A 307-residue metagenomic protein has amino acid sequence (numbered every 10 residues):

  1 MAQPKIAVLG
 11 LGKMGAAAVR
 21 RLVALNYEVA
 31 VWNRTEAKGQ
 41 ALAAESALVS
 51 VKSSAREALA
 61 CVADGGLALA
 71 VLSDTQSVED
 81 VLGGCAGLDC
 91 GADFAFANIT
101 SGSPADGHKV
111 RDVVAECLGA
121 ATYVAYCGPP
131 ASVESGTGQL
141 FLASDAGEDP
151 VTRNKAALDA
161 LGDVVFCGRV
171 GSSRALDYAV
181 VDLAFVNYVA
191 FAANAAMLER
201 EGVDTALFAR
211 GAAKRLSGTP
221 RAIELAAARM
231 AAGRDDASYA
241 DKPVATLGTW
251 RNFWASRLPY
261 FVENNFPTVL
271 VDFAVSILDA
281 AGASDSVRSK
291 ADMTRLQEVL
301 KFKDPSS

Functional and structural regions predicted by a protein language model:
M1-A70, V133, A160, V165-F166 (+1 more regions): NAD(P)+-binding Rossmann beta1-loop-alpha1 motif at the extreme N-terminus of oxidoreductases
P4, F94, G138: Nucleotide donor/acceptor-binding cores
A17, L67, S73, S77 (+6 more regions): Amphipathic alpha-helical hairpins
V29, V51, A121-T122, V165 (+2 more regions): Hydrophobic beta-strand scaffold residues
A55-G102: Rossmann-like NAD(P)-binding element
S101-A184: Rossmann-fold dinucleotide-binding core
S173-L296: Helical "substrate-binding/catalytic lid" subdomain of Rossmann-like NAD(P)-dependent dehydrogenases/reductases
